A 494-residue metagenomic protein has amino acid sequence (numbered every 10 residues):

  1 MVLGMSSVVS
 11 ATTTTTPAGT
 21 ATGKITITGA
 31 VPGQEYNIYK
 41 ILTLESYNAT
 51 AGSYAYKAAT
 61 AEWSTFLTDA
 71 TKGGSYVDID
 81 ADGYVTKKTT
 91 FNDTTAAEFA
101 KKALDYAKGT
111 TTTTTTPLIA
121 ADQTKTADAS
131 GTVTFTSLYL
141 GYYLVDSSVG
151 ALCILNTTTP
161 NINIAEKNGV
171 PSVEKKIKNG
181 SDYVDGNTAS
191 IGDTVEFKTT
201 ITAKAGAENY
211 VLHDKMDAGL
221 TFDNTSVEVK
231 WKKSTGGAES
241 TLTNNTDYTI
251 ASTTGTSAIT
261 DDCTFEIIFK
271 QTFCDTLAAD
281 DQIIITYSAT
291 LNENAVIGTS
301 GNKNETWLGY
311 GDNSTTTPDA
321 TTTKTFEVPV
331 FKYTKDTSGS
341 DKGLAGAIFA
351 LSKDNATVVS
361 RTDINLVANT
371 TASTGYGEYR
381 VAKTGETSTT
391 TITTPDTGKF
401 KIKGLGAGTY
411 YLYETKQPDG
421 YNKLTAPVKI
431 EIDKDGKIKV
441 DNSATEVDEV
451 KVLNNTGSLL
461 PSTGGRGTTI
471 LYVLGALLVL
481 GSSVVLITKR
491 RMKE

Functional and structural regions predicted by a protein language model:
M1-E494: Solvent-exposed loop/turn and edge beta-strand elements of beta-rich ligand-binding domains
